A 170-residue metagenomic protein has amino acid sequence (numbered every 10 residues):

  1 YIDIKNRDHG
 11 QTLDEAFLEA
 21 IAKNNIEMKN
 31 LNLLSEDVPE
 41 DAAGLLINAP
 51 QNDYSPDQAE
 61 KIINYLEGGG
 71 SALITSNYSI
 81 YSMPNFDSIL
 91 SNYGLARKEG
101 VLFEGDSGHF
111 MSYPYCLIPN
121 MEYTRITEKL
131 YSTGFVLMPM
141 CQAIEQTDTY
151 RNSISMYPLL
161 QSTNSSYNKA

Functional and structural regions predicted by a protein language model:
Y1-K5: Short beta-strand segments enriched in small/hydrophobic residues
R7-A170: Acidic, S/T/G-rich, low-cysteine, solvent-exposed domains in lumenal/extracellular/periplasmic regions of secretory
